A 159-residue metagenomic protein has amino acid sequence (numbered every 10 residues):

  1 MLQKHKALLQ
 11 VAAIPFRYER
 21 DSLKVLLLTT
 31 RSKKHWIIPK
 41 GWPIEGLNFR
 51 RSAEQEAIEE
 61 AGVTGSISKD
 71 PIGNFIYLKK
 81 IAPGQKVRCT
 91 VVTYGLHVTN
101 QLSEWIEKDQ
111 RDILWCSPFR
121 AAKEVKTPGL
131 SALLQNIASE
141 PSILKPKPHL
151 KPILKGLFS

Functional and structural regions predicted by a protein language model:
M1-R20: Acidic, metal-coordinating catalytic segment for phosphate/diphosphate chemistry, firing primarily on the Nudix
L9-V11, L23, V92, R111: Change "...and in nucleic-acid phosphodiester-cleaving endonucleases..." to "...and in nucleic-acid processing enzymes
Y18-K24, A82-K86: Short, solvent-exposed loop/turn segments that connect beta-strands within catalytic domains and beta-strand-rich
L26-T29: Short, acidic/hydrophobic/Gly-rich beta-strand patch recurrent on exposed beta strands that often constitutes part
P43-A132: Unchanged
K123-S159: Charged phosphate-binding loop/patch that engages nucleotide di/tri-phosphates or the phosphate backbone of nucleic
